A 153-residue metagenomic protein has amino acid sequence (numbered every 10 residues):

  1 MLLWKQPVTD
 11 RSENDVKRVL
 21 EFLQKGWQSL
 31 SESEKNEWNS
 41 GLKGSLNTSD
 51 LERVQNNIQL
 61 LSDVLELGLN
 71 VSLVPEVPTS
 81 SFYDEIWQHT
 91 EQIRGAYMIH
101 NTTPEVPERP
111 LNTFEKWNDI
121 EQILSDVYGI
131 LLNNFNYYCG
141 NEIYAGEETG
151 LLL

Functional and structural regions predicted by a protein language model:
M1-L153: Extracellular "spike/adhesin" assembly and maturation modules and analogous cytosolic coiled-coil scaffolds
